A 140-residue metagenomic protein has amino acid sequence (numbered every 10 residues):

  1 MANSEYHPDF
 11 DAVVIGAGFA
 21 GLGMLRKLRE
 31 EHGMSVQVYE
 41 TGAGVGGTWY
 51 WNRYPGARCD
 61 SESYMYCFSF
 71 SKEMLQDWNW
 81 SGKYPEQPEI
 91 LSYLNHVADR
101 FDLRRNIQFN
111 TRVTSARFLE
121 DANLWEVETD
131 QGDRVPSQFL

Functional and structural regions predicted by a protein language model:
N3-D9, E31, G44, W51-Y54 (+4 more regions): FAD-dinucleotide binding site
H7-V38: N-terminal Rossmann-like FAD-binding beta1-loop-alpha1 element of flavoenzymes
L22, V45-G46: Catalytic P-loop NTPase motifs of RecA-like helicase/translocase cores
K27, T48, V97-R100: Alpha-helical recognition domains of nuclear gene-regulatory proteins
Q37, A43-G44: K/E-rich alpha-helical interaction surfaces of small helical-bundle regulatory domains
A43, Y50-Y93: Glycine-rich active-site loop/strand segments that organize a redox cofactor
W80-L140: Feature captures the FAD/FMN-dependent oxidoreductase FAD-binding
